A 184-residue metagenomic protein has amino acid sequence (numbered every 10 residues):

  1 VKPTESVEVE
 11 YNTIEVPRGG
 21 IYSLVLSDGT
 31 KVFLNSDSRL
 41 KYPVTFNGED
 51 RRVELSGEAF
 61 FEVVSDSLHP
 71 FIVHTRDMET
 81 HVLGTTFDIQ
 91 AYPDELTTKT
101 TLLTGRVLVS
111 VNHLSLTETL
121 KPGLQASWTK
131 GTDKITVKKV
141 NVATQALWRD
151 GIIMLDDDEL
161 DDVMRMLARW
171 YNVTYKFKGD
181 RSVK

Functional and structural regions predicted by a protein language model:
V1-K184: A residue-level detector for the "anchor" residue at the start of short, highly conserved motifs
